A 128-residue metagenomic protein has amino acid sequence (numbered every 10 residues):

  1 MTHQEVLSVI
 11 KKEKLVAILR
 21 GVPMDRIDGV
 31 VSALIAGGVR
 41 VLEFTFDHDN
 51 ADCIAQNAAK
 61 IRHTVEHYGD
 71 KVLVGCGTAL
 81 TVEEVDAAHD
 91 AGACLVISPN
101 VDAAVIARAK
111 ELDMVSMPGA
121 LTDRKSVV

Functional and structural regions predicted by a protein language model:
M1-V74, A79-A91: Conserved N-terminal beta1-alpha1 strand-loop-helix module at the mouth
E13-L15, H67-G75, A93-C94, A104 (+2 more regions): Short beta-strand/loop segments at the ligand-binding rim of alpha/beta enzyme cores
I35-V39, L95-I97, M117-P118: Short, low-complexity, polar/charged sequence segments that are solvent-exposed and flexible
F44-D47, L95-V105: Glycine-rich phosphate-binding active-site loops on the catalytic face of alpha/beta enzymes
K125-V127: Conserved small/polar residues in nucleotide/adenosyl-binding loops
